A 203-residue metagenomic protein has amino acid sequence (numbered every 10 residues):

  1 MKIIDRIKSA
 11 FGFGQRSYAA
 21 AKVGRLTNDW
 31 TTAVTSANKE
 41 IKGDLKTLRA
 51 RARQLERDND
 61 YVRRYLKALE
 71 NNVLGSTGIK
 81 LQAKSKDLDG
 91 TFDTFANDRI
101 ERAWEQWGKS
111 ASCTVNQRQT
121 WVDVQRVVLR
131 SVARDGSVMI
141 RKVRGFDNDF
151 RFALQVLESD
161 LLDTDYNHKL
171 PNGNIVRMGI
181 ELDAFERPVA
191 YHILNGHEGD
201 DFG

Functional and structural regions predicted by a protein language model:
M1-G90: N-terminal-proximal low-complexity accessory segments that begin disordered and transition into the first
Y65-G203: Structured, mid-chain assembly/scaffold modules that mediate subunit interfaces within large macromolecular complexes
